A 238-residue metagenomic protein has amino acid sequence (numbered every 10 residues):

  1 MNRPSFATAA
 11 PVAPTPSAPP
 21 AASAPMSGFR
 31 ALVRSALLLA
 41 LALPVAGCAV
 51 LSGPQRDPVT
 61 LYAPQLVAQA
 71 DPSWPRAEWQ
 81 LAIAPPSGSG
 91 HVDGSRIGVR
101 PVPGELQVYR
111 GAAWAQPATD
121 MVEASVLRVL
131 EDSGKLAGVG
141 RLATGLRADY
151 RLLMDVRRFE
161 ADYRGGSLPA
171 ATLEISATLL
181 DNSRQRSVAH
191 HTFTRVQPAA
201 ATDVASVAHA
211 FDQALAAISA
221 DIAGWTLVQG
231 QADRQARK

Functional and structural regions predicted by a protein language model:
R3-L37: Bacterial N-terminal signal peptides that target proteins for export
P44-G47: C-terminal motif of bacterial Sec signal peptides marking the signal peptidase cleavage site
A49-T119, Q229-K238: A structural "domain/chain start" motif
V50-A70, S133-R184: Surface-exposed short loop/turn segments
A77-W79, D93-S95, V102, R110 (+4 more regions): Envelope-exposed proteins and targeting segments
E105-A113, S183-G224: Short secondary-structure boundary motifs at beta->alpha junctions and helix caps
T119, E123-L127, S133, D212-L215 (+2 more regions): Extracytoplasmic/secreted envelope proteins and their assembly/folding machinery, especially bacterial periplasmic
L127, E131-K135, A161, A223-Q231: Sec-exported extracytoplasmic/periplasmic mature domains
